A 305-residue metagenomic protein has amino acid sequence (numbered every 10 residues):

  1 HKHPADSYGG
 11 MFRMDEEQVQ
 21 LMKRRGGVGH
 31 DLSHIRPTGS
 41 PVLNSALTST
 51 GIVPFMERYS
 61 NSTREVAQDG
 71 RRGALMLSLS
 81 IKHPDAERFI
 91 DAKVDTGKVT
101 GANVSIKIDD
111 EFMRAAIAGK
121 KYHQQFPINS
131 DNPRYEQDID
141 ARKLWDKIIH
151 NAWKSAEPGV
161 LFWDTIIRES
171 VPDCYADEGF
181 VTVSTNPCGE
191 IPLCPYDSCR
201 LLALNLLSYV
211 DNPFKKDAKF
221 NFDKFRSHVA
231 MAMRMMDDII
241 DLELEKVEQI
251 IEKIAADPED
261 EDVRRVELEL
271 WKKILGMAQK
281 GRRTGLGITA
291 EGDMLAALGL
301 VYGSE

Functional and structural regions predicted by a protein language model:
H1-H228, A232, I239-A256, L270-M277: Active-site cavity-forming subdomains of large catalytic enzyme subunits
E259-D260: Intrinsically disordered, low-complexity coil/linker segments enriched for acidic/polar and small residues
K280-E305: Extended, well-ordered alpha-helical scaffold/bundle regions in very large, multi-domain proteins
